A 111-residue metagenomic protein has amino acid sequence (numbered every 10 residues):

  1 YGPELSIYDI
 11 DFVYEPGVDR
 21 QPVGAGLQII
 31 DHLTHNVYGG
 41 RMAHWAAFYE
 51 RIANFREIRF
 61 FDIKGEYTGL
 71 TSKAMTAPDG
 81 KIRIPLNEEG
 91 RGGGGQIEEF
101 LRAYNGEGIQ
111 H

Functional and structural regions predicted by a protein language model:
Y1-F61, E66-H111: Glyoxalase I/VOC metalloenzyme domain signal
